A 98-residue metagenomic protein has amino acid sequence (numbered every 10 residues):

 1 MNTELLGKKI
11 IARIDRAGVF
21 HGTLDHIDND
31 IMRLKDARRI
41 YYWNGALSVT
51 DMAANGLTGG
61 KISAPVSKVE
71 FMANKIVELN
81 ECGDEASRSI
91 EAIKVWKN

Functional and structural regions predicted by a protein language model:
N2-N98: Conserved RNA-binding domains used in RNP assembly and mRNA/RNA metabolism
